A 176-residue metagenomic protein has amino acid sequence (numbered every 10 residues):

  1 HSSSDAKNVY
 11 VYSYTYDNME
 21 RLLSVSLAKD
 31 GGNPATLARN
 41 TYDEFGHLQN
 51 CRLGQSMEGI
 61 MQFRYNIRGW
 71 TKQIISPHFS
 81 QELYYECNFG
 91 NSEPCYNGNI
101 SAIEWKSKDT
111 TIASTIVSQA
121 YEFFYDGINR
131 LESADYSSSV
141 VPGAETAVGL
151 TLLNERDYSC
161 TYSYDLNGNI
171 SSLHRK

Functional and structural regions predicted by a protein language model:
H1-K176: Beta-strand elements of repeat-based all-beta scaffolds
